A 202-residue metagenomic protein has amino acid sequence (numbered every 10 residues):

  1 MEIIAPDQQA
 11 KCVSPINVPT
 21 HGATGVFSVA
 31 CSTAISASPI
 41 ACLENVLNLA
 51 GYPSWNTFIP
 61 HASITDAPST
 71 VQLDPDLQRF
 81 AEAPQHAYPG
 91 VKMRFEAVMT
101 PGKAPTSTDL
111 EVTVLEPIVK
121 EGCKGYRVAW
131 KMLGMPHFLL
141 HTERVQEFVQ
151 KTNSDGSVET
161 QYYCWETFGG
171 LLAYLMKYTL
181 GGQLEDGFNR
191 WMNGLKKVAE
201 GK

Functional and structural regions predicted by a protein language model:
M1-H86: Hydrophobic ligand-binding cavity/cleft-lining segments
I3, S63-F138, V198-K202: Glycine-rich portal/gate segments that line the openings of hydrophobic small-molecule binding cavities
S14-I16, G194-K202: Short, highly charged C-terminal tails/helix-capping segments
T24-S28, H86-K92, P105, H141 (+1 more regions): A general secondary-structure signal for short beta-strands and their flanking turns/coil in non-transmembrane regions
A30-A34, S107-E111, E143-V145, W165: Well-ordered beta-strand positions in beta-sheet-rich domains
A34-S38, E96-T100, T113-L115, L133 (+2 more regions): Solvent-exposed residues in well-ordered beta-strands and their adjoining turns, especially edge/terminal strands
A41-V46, Y52, F95, V112 (+3 more regions): Hydrophobic pocket/interface hotspot
C123-R190, L195-K197: Beta-strand/loop substructures that line and gate deep hydrophobic ligand-binding cavities in soluble
